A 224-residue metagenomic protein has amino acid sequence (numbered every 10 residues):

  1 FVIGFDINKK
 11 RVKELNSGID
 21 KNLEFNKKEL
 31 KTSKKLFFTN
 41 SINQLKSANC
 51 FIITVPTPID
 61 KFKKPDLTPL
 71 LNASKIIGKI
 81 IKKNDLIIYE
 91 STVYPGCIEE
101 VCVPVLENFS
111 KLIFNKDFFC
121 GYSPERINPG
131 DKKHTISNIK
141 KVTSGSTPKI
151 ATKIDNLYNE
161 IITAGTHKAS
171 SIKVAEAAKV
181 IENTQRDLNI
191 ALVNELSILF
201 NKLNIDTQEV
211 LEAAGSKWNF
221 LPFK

Functional and structural regions predicted by a protein language model:
F1-K224: Structural/interface elements that position substrates and couple domains in central-metabolism enzymes
